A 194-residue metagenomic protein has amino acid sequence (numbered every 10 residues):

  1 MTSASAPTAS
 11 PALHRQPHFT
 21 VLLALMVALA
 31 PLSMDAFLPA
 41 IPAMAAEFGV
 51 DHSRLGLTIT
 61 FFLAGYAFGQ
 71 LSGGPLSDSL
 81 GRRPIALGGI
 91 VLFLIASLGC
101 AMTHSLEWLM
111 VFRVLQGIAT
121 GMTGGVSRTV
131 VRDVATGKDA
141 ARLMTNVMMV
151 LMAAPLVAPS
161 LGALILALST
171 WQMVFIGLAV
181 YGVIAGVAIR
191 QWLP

Functional and structural regions predicted by a protein language model:
M1-A30: Cytosolic juxtamembrane N-terminal segment immediately preceding the first transmembrane helix of multi-pass
P31, D35, A101, G117-G125: Small-residue-rich segments within alpha-helical transmembrane domains of MFS-like 12-TM solute carriers
D35, L63-L71, P155-L156: Residue-level signature of mid-helix packing/kink "hotspots" within the transmembrane helices of 12-pass Major
A40-F68: Extracellular/periplasmic helix-loop-helix junction of adjacent transmembrane segments in MFS-like secondary
F68-E107: Conserved MFS/SLC helix-loop-helix module at the cytosolic interface between two early adjacent transmembrane helices
L87, A96-A101, F112, Q116 (+2 more regions): MFS-fold secondary transporters
W108, G137, R142-Q191: Helix-loop-helix hairpin linking two adjacent transmembrane segments in secondary transporters
F112-L151: Cytoplasmic helix-loop-helix junction between adjacent transmembrane helices in 12-TM secondary transporters
